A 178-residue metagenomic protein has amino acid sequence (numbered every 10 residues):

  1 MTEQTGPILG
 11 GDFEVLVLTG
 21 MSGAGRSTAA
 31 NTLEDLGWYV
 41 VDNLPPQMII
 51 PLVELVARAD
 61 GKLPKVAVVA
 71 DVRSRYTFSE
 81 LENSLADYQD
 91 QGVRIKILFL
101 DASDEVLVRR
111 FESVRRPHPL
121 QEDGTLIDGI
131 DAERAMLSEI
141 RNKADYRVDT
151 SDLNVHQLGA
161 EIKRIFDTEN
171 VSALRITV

Functional and structural regions predicted by a protein language model:
M1-E14, I49-R58: Extreme N-terminal, non-catalytic leader segments that precede Walker-type/kinase nucleotide-binding cores
T2-P7, G129-V178: C-terminal accessory "lid"/substrate-recognition subdomains
L18: Hydrophobic anchor at the beta1->P-loop junction of P-loop NTPases
M21: P-loop (Walker A) phosphate-binding loop of NTP-binding proteins
G25: Conserved glycine(s) of the Walker
A29-A30: Post-Walker A alpha-helix
D35-A86: Conserved nucleotide-sensing/catalytic segment adjacent to the nucleotide-binding pocket in NTP-handling enzymes
V93-S138, Y146, T150-L153: A glycine- and Lys/Arg-enriched "phosphate-lid" helix/loop adjacent to the NTP-binding pocket of small-molecule kinases
